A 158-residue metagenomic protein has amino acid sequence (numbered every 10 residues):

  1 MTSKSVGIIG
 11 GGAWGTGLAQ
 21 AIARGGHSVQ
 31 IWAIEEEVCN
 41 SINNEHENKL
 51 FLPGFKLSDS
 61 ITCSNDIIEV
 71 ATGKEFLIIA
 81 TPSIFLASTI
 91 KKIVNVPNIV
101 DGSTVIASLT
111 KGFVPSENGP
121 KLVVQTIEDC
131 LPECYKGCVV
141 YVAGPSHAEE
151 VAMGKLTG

Functional and structural regions predicted by a protein language model:
M1-F55, T62-N65, K92, S116: NAD(P)+-binding Rossmann beta1-loop-alpha1 motif at the extreme N-terminus of oxidoreductases
T2, G25, L57, V100 (+1 more regions): Short, structurally constrained coil/turn elements that cap an alpha-helix or connect an alpha-helix to the following
T16, K49, D59, V70-A71 (+2 more regions): A broad, structure-centric signal for solvent-exposed, well-ordered loop/edge residues that line or flank functional
H46-F51, Q125-T126, T157-G158: Short, hinge-like loop/turn segments at secondary-structure boundaries
P53-T62, G102, Y135-C138: A short helix-to-beta-strand connector/capping loop
I67-T72, F76-I79, S83-L156: Rossmann-like NAD(P)(H) cofactor-binding subdomain of soluble oxidoreductases
